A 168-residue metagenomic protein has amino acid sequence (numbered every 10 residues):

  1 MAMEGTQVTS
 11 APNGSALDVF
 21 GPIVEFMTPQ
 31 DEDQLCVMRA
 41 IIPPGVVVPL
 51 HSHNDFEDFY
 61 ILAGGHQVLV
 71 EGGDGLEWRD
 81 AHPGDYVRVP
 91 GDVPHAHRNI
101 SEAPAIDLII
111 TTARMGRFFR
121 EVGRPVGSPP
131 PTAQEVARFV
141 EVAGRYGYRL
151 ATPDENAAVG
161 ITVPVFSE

Functional and structural regions predicted by a protein language model:
S10, D31-E32, D58-Y60, G72-D92: Short acidic-glycine-tyrosine-enriched beta hairpin
N13-L50, D55-F56: A short glycine-rich, His/Asp/Glu-containing loop-to-beta-strand
M27-P29, V48-H53, V70, W78-R79 (+1 more regions): Short histidine-centered beta-strand/loop micro-motifs that create catalytic or ligand/metal-coordination sites
V37-P43, S52-G72, I110-T112: Short, conserved beta-strand element in jelly-roll/cupin
V46, H66, D74, P125 (+2 more regions): Hydrophobic small-molecule pocket/channel-lining residues, especially in calycin-type beta-barrels
P83, G91-G116: Ligand-binding loop in jelly-roll beta-barrel domains
M115-F119, P130: A short beta-to-alpha transition loop/helix N-cap that caps and shapes the active-site region
R124-E168: Acidic/histidine-enriched, glycine/proline-rich intrinsically disordered or flexible terminal extensions
